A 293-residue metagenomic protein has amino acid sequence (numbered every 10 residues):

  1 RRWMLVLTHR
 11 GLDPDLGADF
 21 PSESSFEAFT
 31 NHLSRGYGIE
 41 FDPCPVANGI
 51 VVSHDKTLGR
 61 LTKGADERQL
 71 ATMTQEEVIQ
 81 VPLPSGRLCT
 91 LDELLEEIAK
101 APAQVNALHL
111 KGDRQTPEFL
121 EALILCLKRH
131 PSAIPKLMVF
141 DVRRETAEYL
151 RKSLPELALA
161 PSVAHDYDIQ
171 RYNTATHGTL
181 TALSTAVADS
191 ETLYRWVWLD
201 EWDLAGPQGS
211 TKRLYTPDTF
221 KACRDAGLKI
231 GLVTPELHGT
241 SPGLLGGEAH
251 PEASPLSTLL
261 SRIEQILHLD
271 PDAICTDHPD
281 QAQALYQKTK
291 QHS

Functional and structural regions predicted by a protein language model:
R1-S293: Phosphate-group recognition and catalysis centered on beta-loop-alpha active-site segments
